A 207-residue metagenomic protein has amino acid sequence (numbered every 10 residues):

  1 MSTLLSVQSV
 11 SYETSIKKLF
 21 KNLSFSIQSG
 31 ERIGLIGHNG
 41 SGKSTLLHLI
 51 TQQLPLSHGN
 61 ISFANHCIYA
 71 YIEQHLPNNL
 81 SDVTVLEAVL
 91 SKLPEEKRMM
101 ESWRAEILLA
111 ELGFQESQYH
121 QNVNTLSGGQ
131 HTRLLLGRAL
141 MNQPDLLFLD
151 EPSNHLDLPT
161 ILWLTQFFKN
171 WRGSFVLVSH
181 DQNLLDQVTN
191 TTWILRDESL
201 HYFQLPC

Functional and structural regions predicted by a protein language model:
M1-C207: ABC ATP-binding cassette signature C-motif
